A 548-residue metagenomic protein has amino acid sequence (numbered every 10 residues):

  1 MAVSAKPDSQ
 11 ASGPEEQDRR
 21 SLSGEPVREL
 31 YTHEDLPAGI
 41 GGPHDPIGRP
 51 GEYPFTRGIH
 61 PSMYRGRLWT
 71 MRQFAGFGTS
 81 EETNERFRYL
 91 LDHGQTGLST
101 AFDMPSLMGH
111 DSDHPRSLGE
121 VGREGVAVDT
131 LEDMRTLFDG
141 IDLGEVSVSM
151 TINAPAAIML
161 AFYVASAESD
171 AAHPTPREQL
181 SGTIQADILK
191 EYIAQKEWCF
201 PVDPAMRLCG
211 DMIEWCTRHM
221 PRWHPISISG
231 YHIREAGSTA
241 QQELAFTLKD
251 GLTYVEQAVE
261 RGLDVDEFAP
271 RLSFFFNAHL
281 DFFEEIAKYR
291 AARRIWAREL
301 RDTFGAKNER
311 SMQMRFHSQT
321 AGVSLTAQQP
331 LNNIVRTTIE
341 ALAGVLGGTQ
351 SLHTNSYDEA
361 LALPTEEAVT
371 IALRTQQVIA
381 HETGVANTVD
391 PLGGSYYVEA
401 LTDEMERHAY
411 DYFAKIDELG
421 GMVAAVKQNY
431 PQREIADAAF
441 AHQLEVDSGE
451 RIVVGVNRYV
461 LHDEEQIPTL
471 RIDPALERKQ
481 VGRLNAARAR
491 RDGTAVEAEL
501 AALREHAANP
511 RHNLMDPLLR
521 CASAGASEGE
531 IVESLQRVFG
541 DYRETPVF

Functional and structural regions predicted by a protein language model:
A2-H279, E284, T303, R310-H317 (+5 more regions): Catalytic alpha/beta active-site cores
D8-A38, Y53-F55, M104, E366 (+2 more regions): Flexible, glycine-rich loop/tail regions that form catalytic "lids" or insertion modules at the edges of active sites
R67, D113-R116, G144, K190-E191 (+11 more regions): Short acidic (Asp/Glu) and glycine-rich catalytic loops that position anionic groups and cofactors
T96, D139-L143, E168-T175, G210-R222 (+14 more regions): Generic secondary-structure signature for well-ordered alpha-helical cores
L118-R123, K190-C199, I233-S238, F276-D281 (+5 more regions): Short beta-alpha connecting loops at secondary-structure transitions that line or flank enzyme active sites
D129, S147-P155, F162, S166-A167 (+10 more regions): Phosphate/diphosphate-binding loops
E243-K249, F282-I295, Q328-V335: Charged, flexible cofactor/metal-binding loops and thiol motifs
D264-F268, A306-T320, Q328-Y357, P364-V389 (+3 more regions): Flexible glycine/proline-rich, aromatic-decorated loop/lid segments
